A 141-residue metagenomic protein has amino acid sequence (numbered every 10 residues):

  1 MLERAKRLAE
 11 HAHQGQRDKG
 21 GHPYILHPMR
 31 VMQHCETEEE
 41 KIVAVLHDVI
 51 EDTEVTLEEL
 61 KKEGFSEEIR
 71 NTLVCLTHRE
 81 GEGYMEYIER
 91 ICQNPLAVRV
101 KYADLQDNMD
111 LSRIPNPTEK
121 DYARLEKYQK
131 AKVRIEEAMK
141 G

Functional and structural regions predicted by a protein language model:
M1-G141: Active-site helical microenvironments for divalent-metal-assisted chemistry
